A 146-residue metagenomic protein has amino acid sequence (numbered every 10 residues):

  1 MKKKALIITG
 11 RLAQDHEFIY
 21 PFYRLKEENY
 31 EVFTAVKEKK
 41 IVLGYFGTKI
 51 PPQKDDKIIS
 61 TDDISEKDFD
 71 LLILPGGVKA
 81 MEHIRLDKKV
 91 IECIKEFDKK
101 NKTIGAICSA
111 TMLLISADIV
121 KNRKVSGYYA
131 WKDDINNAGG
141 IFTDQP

Functional and structural regions predicted by a protein language model:
K3-I41, Q53-P146: Active-site-adjacent pocket-lining segments in enzyme domains
G44-P52: Acidic/histidine-rich helix-loop elements that form or flank divalent-metal/phosphate-binding sites at the catalytic
